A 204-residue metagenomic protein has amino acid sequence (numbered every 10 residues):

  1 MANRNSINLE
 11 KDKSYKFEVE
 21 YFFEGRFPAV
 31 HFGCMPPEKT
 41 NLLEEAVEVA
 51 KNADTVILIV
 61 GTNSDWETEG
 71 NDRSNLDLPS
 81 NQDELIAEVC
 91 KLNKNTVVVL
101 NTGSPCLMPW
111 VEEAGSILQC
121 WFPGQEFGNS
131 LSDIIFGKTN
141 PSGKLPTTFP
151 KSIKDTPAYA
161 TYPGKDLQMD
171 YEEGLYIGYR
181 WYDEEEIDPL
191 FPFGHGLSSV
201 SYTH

Functional and structural regions predicted by a protein language model:
M1, Q82-I86, T96, I117 (+1 more regions): Extended, hydrophobic alpha-helical segments in both membrane/secreted and soluble proteins
M1-T55, G70-D72, D77-Q82: Acidic/polar, compositionally biased interaction segments
N41, E45-E48, E84, E88 (+4 more regions): Extracytoplasmic/secreted proteins, especially bacterial periplasmic and envelope-associated proteins
N52-V56, N93-V97, E113-G115, P141-S142: Loop/turn elements at helix/coil->beta-strand transitions in domains of secreted/extracellular proteins
L58-I59, Q119: Redox-cofactor binding/interface segments in oxidoreductases and associated redox assembly factors
A87, K91-L107: Cofactor-pocket helix-loop regions in the catalytic cores of large enzyme subunits
N101-Y202: Secreted, periplasmic, or luminal enzymes acting at the cell surface/secretory milieu
